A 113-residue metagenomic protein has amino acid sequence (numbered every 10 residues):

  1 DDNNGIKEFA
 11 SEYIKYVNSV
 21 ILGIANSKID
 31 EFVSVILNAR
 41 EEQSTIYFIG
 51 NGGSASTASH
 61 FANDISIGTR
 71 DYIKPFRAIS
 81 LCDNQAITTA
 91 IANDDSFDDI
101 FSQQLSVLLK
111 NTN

Functional and structural regions predicted by a protein language model:
D1-G5, I29-F32, I67-I73: Short, functional N-terminal and low-complexity linear motifs
D1-I24: Generic N-terminal amphipathic, Lys/Arg-enriched alpha-helix
K7, N26-D30, A78, D98: Short, structured helix-loop boundary elements
A10, I29-F32, A58: Hydrophobic packing residues in well-ordered alpha-helices of helical domains and bundles
L22-E42: A short, well-structured juxtamembrane/interface segment
N38-L109: Glycine-rich, small/polar surface segments that engage phosphate groups of diverse ligands
N111-N113: Short acidic/histidine-rich motifs immediately flanking catalytic phosphotransfer sites in two-component signaling
